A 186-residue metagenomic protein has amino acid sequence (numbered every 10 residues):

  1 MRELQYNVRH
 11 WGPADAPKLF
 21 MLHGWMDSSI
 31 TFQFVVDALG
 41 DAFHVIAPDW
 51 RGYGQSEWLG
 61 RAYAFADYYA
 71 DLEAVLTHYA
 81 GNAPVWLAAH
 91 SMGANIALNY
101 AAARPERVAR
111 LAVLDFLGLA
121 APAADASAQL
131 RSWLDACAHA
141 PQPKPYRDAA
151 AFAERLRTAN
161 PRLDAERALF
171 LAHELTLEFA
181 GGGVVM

Functional and structural regions predicted by a protein language model:
M1-F20, G40-H44, Y79-A83, V113 (+1 more regions): Alpha/beta-hydrolase fold catalytic core
Q5-H10, H90-A103, Q142-Y146, T158-N160: A structural preference for long, well-packed, hydrophobic secondary-structure segments
R9-W58: Conserved HGGG/HGGXW glycine-rich cap/lid loop of the alpha/beta-hydrolase fold
A38, A83-S127: Conserved hydrolase catalytic core segment
E57-Y69: Catalytic nucleophile-loop/oxyanion-hole region of alpha/beta-hydrolase and closely related hydrolase-like folds
D67-V85: Conserved acidic catalytic loop of the alpha/beta-hydrolase fold
L114-Y146: A catalytic-pocket lid/entrance helix-loop region that shapes and gates access to the active site across common
P141-M186: Conserved alpha/beta-hydrolase catalytic His-Asp/Glu region
